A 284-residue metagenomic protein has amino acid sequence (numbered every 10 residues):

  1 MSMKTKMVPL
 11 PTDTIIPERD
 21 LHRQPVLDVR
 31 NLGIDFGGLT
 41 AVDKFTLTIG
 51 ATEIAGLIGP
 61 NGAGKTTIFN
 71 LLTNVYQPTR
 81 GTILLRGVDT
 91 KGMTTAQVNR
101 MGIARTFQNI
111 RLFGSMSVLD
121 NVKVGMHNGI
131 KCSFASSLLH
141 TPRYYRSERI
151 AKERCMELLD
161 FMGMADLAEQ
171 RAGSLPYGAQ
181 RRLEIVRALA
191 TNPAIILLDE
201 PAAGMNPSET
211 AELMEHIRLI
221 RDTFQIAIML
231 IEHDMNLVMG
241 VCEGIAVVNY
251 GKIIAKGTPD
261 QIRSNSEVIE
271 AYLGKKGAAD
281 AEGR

Functional and structural regions predicted by a protein language model:
S2-R284: Glycine-rich phosphate-binding loops of nucleotide-dependent enzymes
